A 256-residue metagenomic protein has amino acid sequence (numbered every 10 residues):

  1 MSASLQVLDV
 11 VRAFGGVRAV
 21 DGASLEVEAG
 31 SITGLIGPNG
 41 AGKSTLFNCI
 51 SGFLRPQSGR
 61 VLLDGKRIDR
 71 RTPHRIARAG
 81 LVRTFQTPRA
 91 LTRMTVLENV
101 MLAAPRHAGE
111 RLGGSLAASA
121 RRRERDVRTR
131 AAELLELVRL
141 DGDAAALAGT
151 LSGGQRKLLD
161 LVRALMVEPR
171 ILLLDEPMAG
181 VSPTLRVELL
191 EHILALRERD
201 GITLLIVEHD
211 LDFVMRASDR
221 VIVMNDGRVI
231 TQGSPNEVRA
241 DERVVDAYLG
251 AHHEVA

Functional and structural regions predicted by a protein language model:
I36-P38: The feature captures the beta-strand-to-loop junction immediately N-terminal to the Walker
S51: Helix-to-loop junction immediately C-terminal to a conserved catalytic motif
D69-R70, L134-S152: Conserved ABC nucleotide-binding domain
R111-D143, T184, E191-L194: Conserved ABC ATPase "signature" region
E168: Conserved catalytic motifs of ABC-family nucleotide-binding domains
L172-E176: Catalytic Walker B motif of ABC-type/P-loop ATPase nucleotide-binding domains
